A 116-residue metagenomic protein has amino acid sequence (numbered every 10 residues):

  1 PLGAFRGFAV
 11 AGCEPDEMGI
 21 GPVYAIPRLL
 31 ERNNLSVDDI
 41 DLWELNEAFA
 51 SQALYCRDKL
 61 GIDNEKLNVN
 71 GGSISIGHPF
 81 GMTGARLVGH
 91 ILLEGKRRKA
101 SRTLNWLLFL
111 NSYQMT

Functional and structural regions predicted by a protein language model:
P1-T116: Claisen-condensing/thiolase-fold acyl-transfer catalytic domains that form or cleave C-C bonds in fatty acid
